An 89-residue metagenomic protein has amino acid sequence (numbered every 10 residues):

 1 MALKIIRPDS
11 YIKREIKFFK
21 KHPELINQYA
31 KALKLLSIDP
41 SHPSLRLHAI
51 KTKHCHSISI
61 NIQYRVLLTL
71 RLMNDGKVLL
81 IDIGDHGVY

Functional and structural regions predicted by a protein language model:
M1-A2, L45, K53, D75: Sequence-level motif detector for i,i+2 pairs with an aromatic at +2
M1-A32: Arg/Lys-rich, positively charged N-terminal/basic patches that mediate binding to nucleic acids
A2-K4, K13-I16, I60-Y89: Enriched for short, Lys/Arg-rich terminal
K4-I5, P43, H48, I81: Residues that recognize and position ribonucleotide moieties
S10, T52, D85: Residues that form or immediately flank small-molecule/cofactor binding pockets and catalytic motifs
K34-S59: A short, surface-exposed loop/turn module that caps and links secondary-structure elements
